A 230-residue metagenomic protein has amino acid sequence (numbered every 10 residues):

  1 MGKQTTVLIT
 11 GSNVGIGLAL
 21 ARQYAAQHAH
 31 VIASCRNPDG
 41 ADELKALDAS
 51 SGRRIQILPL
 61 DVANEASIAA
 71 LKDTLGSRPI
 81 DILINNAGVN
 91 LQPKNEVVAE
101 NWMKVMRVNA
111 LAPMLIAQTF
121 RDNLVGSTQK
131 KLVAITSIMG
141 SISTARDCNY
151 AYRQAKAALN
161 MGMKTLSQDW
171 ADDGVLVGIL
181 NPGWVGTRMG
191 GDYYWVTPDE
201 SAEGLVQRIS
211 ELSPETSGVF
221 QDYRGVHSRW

Functional and structural regions predicted by a protein language model:
I9-T10, N85-N86, K130-S137, L176-N181: Structural signature of the Rossmann-like NAD(P)-dependent dehydrogenase/reductase core
N13, A19-R22: N-terminal Rossmann NAD(P)H-binding glycine-rich loop of SDR-like oxidoreductase domains
Q27-D42: Conserved glycine-rich Rossmann-like NAD(P)H-binding loop of the short-chain dehydrogenase/reductase
D48-A66: Rossmann-fold cofactor-recognition segment
A63-R78: Conserved Rossmann-fold cofactor-binding substructure of NAD(P)-dependent oxidoreductases
V89, P93-M106, M114-L115, D122-A171: Catalytic loop of short-chain dehydrogenase/reductase
D172, I179-P182, G191-W230: C-terminal helical subdomain
